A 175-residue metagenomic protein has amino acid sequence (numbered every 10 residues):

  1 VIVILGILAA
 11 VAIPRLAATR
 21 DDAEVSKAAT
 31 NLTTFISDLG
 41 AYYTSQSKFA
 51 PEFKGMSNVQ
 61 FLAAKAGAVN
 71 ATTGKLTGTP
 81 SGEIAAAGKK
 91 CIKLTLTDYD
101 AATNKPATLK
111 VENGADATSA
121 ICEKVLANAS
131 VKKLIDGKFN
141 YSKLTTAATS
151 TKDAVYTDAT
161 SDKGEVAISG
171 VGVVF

Functional and structural regions predicted by a protein language model:
V1-A17, D21: N-terminal single-pass transmembrane signal-anchor helix
G6, A18, V25, F35 (+3 more regions): Non-catalytic effector/regulatory segments
L8, T34-F35, F53, A167: Alpha-helical protein-protein interaction elements
D21-P51: Membrane-proximal N-terminal amphipathic helix
T44-F175: Periplasmic/extracellular, small/polar-rich flexible segments of pilin-like filament-forming proteins
